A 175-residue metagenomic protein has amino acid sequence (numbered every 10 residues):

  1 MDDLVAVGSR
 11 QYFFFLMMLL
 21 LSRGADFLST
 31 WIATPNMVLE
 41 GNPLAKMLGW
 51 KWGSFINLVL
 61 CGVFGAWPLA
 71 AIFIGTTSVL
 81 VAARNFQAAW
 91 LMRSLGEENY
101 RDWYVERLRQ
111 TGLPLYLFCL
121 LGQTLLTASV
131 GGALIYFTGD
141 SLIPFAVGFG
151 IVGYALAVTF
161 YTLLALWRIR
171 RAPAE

Functional and structural regions predicted by a protein language model:
M1-E175: Charge-biased, low-complexity intrinsically disordered regions
